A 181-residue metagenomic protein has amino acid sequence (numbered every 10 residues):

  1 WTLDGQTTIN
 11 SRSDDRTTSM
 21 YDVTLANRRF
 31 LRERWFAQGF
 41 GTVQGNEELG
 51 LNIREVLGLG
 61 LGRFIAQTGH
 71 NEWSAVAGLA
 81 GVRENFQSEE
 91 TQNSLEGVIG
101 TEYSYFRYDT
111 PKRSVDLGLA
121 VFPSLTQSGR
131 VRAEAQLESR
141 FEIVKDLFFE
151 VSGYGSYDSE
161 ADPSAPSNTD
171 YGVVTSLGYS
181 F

Functional and structural regions predicted by a protein language model:
W1-D4, E33-A37, G69-W73, F106-V115 (+1 more regions): Repeated loop/turn-to-beta-strand initiation elements of outer-membrane beta-barrel proteins
W1-L25, N168-D170: Transmembrane beta-barrel domains of Gram-negative outer membranes and organellar outer membranes
L3-I9, V23, G39-V43, L59 (+4 more regions): Transmembrane beta-barrel strands of outer-membrane/channel proteins
R12-T18, G45-I53, Q87-T91, S124-R132 (+1 more regions): Solvent-exposed loop/turn segments connecting transmembrane beta-strands in outer-membrane beta-barrel proteins
R29, V43, R63-I65, G81 (+4 more regions): Residue-level signature of outer-membrane beta-barrel architecture
E33-V82: Gram-negative (and chloroplast) outer-membrane scaffold detector with strong preference for beta-barrel transmembrane
G58, T169-F181: Outer-membrane beta-barrel "beta-signal"
H70-P123: Detector for outer-membrane/organellar transmembrane beta-barrel domains, recognizing the amphipathic beta-strand
